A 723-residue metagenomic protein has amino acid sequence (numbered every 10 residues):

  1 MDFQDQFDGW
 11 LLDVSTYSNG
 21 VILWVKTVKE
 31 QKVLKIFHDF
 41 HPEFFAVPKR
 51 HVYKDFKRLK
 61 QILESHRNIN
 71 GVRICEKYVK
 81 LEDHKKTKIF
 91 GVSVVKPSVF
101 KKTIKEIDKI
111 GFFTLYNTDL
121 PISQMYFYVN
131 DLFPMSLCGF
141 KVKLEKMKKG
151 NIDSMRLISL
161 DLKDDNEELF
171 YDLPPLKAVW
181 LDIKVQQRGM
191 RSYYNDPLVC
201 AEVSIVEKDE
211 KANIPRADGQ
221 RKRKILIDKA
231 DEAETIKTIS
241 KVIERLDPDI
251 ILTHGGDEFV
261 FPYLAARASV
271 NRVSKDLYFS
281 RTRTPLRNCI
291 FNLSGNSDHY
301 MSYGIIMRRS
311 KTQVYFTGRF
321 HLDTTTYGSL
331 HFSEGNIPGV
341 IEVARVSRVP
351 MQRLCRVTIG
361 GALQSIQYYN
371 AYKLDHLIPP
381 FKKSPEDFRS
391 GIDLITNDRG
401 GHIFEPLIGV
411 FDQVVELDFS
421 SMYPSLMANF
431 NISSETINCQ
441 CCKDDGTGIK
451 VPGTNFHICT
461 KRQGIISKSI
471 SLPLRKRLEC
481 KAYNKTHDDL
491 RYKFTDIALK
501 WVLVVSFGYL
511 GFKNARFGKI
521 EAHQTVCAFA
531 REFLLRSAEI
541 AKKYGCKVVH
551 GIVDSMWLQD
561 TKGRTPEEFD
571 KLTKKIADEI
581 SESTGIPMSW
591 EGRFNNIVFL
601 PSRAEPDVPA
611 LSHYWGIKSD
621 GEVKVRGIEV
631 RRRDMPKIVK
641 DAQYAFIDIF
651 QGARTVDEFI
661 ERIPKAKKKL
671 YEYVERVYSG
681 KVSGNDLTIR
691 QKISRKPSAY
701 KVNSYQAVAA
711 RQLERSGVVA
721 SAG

Functional and structural regions predicted by a protein language model:
M1-V415, F419-T460, I465-K476, D489 (+4 more regions): The two-metal-ion catalytic cores of nucleic-acid processing enzymes
L23-V25, S347-Q440, D444-T447, D488-V502 (+3 more regions): DNA-dependent DNA polymerase catalytic subunits
F90-V94, K513, F517, M556-K562: Short, hydrophobic beta-strand segments
I205-E207, F507-L510, I552-V553: Short, small-residue-rich loop/turn micro-motifs
R216-K224, Y509-A528: Gly-rich Lys/Arg/Thr-decorated short loops/hinges at beta-loop-alpha junctions or inter-strand turns that position
E479: Extended, charge-enriched "interface" segments that sit outside catalytic cores
K485: Metal- or metallocofactor-binding catalytic centers and their adjacent structured scaffolds across diverse enzyme
